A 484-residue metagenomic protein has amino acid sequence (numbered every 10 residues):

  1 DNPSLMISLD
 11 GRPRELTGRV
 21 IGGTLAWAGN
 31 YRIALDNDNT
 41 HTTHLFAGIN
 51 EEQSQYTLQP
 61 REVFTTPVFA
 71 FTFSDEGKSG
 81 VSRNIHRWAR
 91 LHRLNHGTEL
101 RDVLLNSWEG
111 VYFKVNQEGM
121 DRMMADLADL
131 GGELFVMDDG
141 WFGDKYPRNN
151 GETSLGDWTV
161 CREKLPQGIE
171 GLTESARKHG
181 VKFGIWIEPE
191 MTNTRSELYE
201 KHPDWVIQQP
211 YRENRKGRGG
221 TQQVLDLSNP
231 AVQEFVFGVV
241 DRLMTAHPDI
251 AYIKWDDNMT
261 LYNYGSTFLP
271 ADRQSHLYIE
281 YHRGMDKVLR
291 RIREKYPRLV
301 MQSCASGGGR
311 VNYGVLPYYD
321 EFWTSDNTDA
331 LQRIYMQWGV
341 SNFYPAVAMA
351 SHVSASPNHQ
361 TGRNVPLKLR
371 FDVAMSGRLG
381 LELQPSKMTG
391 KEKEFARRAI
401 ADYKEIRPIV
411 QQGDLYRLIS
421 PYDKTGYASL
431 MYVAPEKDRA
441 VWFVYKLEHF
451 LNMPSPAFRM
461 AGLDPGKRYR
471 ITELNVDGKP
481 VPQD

Functional and structural regions predicted by a protein language model:
D1-S82, H86, R417: Catalytic and substrate-binding clefts that recognize carbohydrates or anionic sugar/phosphate headgroups
L5-I7, E15, P421-P465: Carbohydrate-binding surface patches
A28, F69-F71, L105-G110, D139-F142 (+4 more regions): Active-site beta-loop-alpha junctions enriched in small/polar residues
T57, T65, L104, L134-V136 (+7 more regions): Structured core elements
T72-D102, E109: Terminal connector regions
H96-G238, H247, A251-Y252, N263-Y264: Aromatic-lined carbohydrate-binding/catalytic grooves of carbohydrate-active enzymes
C161-E170, E174-K178, E200-K368, D372-E394 (+2 more regions): Active-site neighborhood of glycoside hydrolase catalytic domains
H179, E448-D484: C-terminal beta-sandwich/jelly-roll accessory domains of carbohydrate-active enzymes
